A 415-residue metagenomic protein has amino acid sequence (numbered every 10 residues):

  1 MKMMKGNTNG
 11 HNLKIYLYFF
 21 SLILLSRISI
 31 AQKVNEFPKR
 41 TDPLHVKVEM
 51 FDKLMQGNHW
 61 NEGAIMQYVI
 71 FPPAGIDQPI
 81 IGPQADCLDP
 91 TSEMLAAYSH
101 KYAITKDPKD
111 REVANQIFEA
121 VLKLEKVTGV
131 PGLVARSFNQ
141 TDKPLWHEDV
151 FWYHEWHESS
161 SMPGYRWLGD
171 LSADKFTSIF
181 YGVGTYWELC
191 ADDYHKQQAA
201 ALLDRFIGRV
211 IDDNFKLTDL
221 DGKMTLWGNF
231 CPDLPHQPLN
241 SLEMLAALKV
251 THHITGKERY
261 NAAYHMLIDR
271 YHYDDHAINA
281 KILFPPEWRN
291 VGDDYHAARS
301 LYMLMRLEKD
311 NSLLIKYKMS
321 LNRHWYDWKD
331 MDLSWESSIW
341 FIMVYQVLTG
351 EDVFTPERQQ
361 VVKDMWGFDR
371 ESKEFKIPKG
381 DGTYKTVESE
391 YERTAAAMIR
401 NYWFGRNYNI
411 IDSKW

Functional and structural regions predicted by a protein language model:
M1-K33: Bacterial Sec-dependent N-terminal signal peptides
Q32-M55, A297-W415: Terminal, non-catalytic domain-edge segments
H45-I76, A114-V130, A201-L220, R259-K281 (+2 more regions): Long, well-ordered core segments of solenoidal/helical folds
D52-T105, R111: N-terminal carbohydrate-binding/catalytic regions of secreted carbohydrate-active enzymes
P79-I81, R166, E287-W288: Active-site rim elements
Q84, R111-H236: Extended ligand-binding groove/face enriched in aromatic
S92-D107, S178-H195, E243-K257, A297-S312 (+2 more regions): Well-ordered alpha-helical scaffold segments within catalytic/enzyme domains
D193-F341: Elongated scaffolding segments in large macromolecular assemblies, built predominantly from amphipathic alpha-helices
